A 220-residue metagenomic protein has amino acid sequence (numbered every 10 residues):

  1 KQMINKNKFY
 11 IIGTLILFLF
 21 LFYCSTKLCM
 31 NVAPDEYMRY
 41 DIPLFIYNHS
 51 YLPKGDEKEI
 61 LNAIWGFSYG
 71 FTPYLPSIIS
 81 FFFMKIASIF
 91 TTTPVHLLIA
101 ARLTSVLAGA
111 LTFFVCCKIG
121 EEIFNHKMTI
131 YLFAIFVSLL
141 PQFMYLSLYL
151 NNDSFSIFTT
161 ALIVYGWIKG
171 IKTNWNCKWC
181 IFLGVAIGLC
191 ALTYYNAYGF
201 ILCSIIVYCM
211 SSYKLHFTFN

Functional and structural regions predicted by a protein language model:
K1-C24, A101, E121, F219-N220: Start-transfer (signal-anchor) and selected internal transmembrane alpha helices of multi-pass inner/ER membrane
K8, T92-V95, C116-L139, I157-F158: Transmembrane-helix signature of polytopic, membrane-embedded enzymes that assemble or transfer cell-envelope glycans
I16-L17, F133-S138, I187-A191: Short helix- or helix-capping micro-motifs that position conserved polar/aromatic residues at function-defining sites
I99-F124, L162, G166: Transmembrane-helix motifs of polytopic, lipid-linked glycan transferases
V115-K118, F155-T173, L183-I187: Specific aromatic-rich, kink-prone transmembrane helix
Q142-F155: Short acidic/glycine- and proline-prone juxtamembrane loop motifs at membrane-interface regions of multi-pass membrane
K169-K172, F200-N220: Perimembrane helix-loop-helix junctions
W179-Y194, I201: Membrane-interface alpha helices of multi-pass inner-membrane proteins
